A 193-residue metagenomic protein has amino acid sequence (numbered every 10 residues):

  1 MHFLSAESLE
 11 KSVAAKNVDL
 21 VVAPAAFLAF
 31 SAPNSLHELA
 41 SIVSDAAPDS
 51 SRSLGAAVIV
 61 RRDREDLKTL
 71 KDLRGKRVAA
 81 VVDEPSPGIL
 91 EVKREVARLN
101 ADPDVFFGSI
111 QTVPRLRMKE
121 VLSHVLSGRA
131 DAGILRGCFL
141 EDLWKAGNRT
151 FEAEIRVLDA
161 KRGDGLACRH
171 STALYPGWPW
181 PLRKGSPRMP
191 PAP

Functional and structural regions predicted by a protein language model:
M1-F30: Extracytoplasmic small-molecule ligand-binding "clamshell" domains of the periplasmic binding protein/Venus flytrap
V13-A14, L73, V125-L126: Hydrophobic residues within well-ordered alpha-helices
V18, A23-F27, S44, R62-E65 (+4 more regions): Solvent-exposed coil/turn segments that connect beta secondary-structure elements in extracytoplasmic/periplasmic
V18-V22, L28-G55: Short beta-strand-centered segments that line the small-molecule binding cleft or hinge of alpha/beta clamshell
V22-S35, V92-R98, L126, D131-R162: A ligand-binding cleft/hinge motif common to bilobed small-molecule-binding domains
H37-S51, F106-Q111, K145-L174: Short beta-strand->loop
P48-S123, C138: Bilobed "Venus flytrap"/periplasmic-binding protein-like clamshell domains and structurally analogous long
R61-R64, R74, F151-P193: Extended ligand-binding regions for polar small-molecule ligands
